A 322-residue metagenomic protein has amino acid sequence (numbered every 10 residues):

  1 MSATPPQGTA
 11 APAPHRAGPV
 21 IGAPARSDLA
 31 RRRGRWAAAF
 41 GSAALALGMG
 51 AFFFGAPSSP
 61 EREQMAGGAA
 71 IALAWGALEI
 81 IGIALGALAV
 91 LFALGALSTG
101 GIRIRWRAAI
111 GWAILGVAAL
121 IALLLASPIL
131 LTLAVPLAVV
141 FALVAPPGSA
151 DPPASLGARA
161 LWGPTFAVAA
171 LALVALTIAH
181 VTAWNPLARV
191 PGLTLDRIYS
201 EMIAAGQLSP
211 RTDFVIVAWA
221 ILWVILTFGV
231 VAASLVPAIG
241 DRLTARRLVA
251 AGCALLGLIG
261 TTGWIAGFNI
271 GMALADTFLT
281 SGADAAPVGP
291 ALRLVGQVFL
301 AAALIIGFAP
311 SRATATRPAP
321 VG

Functional and structural regions predicted by a protein language model:
A3-P6, A11-P14, A30, L97-A113 (+3 more regions): Cytoplasmic juxtamembrane regions at transmembrane-helix boundaries
T4, G8-A51, V144-L187, L304-P318 (+1 more regions): Cytosolic juxtamembrane helix and N-cap/initiation of the first transmembrane helix
R31, A72-I80, G111, L120-A150 (+1 more regions): Alpha-helical transmembrane segments of multi-pass integral membrane proteins, characterized by long hydrophobic
A37-A43, R105-A122, W162-A172, A245-W264: Transmembrane alpha-helical segments of multi-pass membrane proteins
F54-G76, A175-A220, N269-G289: Long, glycine/tryptophan/cysteine-rich extracytoplasmic
L78-L97, L173-I178, I203-A205, G252 (+1 more regions): Hydrophobic, membrane-facing alpha-helical anchors
I80-A93, I216-P237: Hydrophobic alpha-helical transmembrane segments
G95-T99, A118-A126, V236-D241, G307 (+1 more regions): Hydrophobic alpha-helical transmembrane segments
